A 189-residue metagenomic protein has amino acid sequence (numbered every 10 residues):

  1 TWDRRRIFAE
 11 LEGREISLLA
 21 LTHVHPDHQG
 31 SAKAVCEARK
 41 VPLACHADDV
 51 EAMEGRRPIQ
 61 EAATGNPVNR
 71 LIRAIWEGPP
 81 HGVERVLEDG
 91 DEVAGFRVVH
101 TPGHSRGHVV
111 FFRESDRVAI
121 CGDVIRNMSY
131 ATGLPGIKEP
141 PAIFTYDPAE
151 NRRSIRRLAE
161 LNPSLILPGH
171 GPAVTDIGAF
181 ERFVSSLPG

Functional and structural regions predicted by a protein language model:
T1-W2, P26, D49, G107 (+2 more regions): Short, glycine/acidic-enriched loop or turn micro-motifs at the edges of active sites
D3, F8-E88: Active-site HxH/HxHxD metal-binding segment of metal-dependent hydrolases
I7-R14, D91-A94, F111-R113, I155-A159 (+1 more regions): Alpha-helix C-terminal capping segments
F8-A9, A32-A34, R57-P58, R113-E114 (+2 more regions): Short amphipathic alpha-helical segments
D48-V50, G90-E92, V118, V124-N127: Conserved catalytic scaffold of divalent metal-dependent phosphoesterases
P79-S105: Internal catalytic-core helix/loop-beta-alpha segment that presents or stabilizes conserved functional determinants
R97-H100, R106-G178: Metallo-beta-lactamase
V174-G189: Binuclear metal-ion centers of metallo-dependent hydrolases, dominated by the metallo-beta-lactamase
